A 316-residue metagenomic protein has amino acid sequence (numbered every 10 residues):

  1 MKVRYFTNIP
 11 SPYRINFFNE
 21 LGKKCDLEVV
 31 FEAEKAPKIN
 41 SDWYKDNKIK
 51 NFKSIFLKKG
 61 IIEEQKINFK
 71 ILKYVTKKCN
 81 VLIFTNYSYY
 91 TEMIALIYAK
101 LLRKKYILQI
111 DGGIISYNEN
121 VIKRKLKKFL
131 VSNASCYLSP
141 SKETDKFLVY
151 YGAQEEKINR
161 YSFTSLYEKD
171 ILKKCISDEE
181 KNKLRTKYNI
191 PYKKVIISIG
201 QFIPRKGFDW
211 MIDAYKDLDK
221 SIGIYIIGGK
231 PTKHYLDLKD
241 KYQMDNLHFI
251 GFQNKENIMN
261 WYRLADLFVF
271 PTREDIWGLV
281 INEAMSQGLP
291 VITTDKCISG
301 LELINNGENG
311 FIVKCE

Functional and structural regions predicted by a protein language model:
R4, N189-K206, I212-Y215: Conserved donor-binding/catalytic core segment of Leloir-type glycosyltransferases
Y90, K104-I122, N133-C136, P140 (+1 more regions): A short, histidine- and acid-enriched strand-loop-helix "catalytic/donor-clamping" loop that lines the nucleotide-sugar
S132-N182, I190: Donor nucleotide-sugar binding/catalytic pocket of nucleotide-sugar-dependent glycosyltransferases
L236-Q253: Nucleotide-activated donor-binding/catalytic signature segment of Leloir-type glycosyltransferases, i.e., the conserved
F252-Q253, N260-A265: Short alpha-helical donor nucleotide-sugar binding micro-motif in glycosyltransferases
R273: Aromatic "clamp/platform" in nucleotide-sugar-dependent glycosyltransferases that forms part of the donor/acceptor
P290-T294: Short hydrophobic beta-strand element within catalytic cores of glycosyltransferases and related nucleotide-activated
L301-E316: Change "using UDP/GDP/dTDP sugars" to "using nucleotide sugars
